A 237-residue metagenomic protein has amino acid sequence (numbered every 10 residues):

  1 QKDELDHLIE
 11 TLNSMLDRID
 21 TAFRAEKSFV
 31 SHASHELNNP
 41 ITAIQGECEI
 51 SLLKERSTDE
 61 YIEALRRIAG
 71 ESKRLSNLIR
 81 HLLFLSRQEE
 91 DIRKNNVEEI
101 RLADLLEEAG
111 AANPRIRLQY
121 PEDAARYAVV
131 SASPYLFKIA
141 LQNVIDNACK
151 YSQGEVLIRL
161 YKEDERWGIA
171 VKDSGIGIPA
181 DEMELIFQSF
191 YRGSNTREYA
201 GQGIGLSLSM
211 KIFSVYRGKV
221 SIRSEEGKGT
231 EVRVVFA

Functional and structural regions predicted by a protein language model:
Q1-A33, L37, T42-D59, R66 (+9 more regions): Membrane-proximal HAMP signal-relay module
K2, N96-A111, R126: A conserved beta-strand-to-alpha-helix junction within the catalytic ATP-binding
E90-N95, Y127-A132: Conserved micro-motifs of the catalytic ATP-binding
A148-C149: Short helix-loop "hinge" at the ATP-lid/N-box region of the Bergerat-fold HATPase_c
E155-E165: Short beta-strand/loop element within the Bergerat-fold HATPase_c
D173: Acidic ATP/Mg2+-coordinating residue in the GHKL
I178-Y191: Short conserved segment of the HATPase_c
